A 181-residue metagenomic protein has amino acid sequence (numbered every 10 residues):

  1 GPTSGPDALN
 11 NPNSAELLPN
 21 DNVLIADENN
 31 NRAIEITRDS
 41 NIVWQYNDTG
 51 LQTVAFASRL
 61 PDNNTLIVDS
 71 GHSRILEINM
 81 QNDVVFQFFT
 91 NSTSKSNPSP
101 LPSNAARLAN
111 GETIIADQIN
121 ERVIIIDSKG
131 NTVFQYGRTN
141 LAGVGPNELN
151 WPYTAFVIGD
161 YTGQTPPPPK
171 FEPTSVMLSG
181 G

Functional and structural regions predicted by a protein language model:
G1-G181: Histidine-/acidic-rich catalytic cores in large beta-rich domains
